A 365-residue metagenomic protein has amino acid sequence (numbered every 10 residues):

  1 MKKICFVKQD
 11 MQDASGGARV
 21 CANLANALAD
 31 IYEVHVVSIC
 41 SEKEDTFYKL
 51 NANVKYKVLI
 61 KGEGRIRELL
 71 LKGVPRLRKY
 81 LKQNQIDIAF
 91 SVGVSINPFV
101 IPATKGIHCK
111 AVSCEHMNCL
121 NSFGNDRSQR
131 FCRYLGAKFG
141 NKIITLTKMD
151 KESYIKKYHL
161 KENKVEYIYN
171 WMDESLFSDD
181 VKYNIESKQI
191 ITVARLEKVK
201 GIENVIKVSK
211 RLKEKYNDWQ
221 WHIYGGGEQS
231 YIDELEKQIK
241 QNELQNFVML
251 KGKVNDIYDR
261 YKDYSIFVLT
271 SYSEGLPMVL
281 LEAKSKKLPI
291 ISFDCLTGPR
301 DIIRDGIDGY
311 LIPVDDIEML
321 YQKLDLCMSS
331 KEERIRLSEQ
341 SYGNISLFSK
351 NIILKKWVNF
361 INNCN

Functional and structural regions predicted by a protein language model:
F6-S15, N23, A27-E68, Y167 (+2 more regions): N-terminal strand-loop element at the rim of the active site of nucleotide-sugar-dependent glycosyltransferases
S15-N23, K188, T192-E214, D233-E234 (+1 more regions): A conserved mid-protein helix/loop that constitutes part of the nucleotide-sugar donor-binding site
V37-E44, M172, V193, Q220-E234: Glycosyltransferase donor-sugar binding loop
I66-E68, F123-G124, I155-K156, N163-S187: Acidic anion/phosphate-binding donor-loop and adjacent secondary structure in glycosyltransferase catalytic cores
S91-N97, E115: Short His-centered aromatic/hydrophobic patch
K253, Y272: Aromatic "clamp/platform" in nucleotide-sugar-dependent glycosyltransferases that forms part of the donor/acceptor
P289-F293: Short hydrophobic beta-strand element within catalytic cores of glycosyltransferases and related nucleotide-activated
R304-G306, Y310-I317, L326-K331: Conserved acidic donor-binding segment of nucleotide-sugar-dependent glycosyltransferases
